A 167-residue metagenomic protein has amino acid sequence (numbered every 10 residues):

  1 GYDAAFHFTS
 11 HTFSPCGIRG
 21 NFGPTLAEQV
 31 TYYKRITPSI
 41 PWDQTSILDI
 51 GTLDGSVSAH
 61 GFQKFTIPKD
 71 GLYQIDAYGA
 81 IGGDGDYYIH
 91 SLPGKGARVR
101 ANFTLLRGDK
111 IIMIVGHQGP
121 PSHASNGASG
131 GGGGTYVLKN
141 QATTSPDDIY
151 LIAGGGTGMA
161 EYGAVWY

Functional and structural regions predicted by a protein language model:
Y2-I36: Boundary/junction segments of secreted and surface-exposed precursor proteins
A5, D49, D54-V57, F62-Y73 (+2 more regions): Extracellular and analogous surface-interaction loops
G20-P24, G83-D86, A160-G163: Short, solvent-exposed loop/turn elements at domain surfaces
R35-I47: Aromatic- and Gly/Pro-rich amphipathic surface segment
Q44-A59, Y88-K95: Extracellular beta-rich ligand/substrate-recognition surface
G71-I81: A short beta-strand element within beta-rich, extracytoplasmic domains of secreted/secretory-pathway proteins
I81-G85, G119-S122: Extended, low-complexity, turn-rich repeat/linker tracts enriched in Gly/Pro/Ser/Thr and Asp/Glu that occur
P93-Y167: Secretome/extracellular-domain signature
